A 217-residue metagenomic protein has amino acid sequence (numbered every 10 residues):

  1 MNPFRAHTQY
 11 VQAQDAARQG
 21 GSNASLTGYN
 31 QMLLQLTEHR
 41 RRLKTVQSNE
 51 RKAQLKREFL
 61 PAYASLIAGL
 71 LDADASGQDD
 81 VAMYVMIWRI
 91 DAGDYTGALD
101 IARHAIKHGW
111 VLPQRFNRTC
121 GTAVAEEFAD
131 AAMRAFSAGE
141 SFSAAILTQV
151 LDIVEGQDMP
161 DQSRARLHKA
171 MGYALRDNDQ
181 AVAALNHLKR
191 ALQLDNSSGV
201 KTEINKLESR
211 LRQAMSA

Functional and structural regions predicted by a protein language model:
M1-D79, D100-P160, R210-A217: N-terminal alpha-helical interaction modules that lie
L70, W88-R89, A132, H168 (+2 more regions): Residue at a conserved register position within TPR or TPR-like alpha-solenoid repeats
D74, D158-P160, D179, Q193 (+1 more regions): Short coil/turn linker motifs that delimit alpha-helical repeat modules in TPR/alpha-solenoid proteins
V81-A82, M86, C120-F128, H168 (+1 more regions): TPR repeat positional signature
Y84-V85, R89, R164, M171 (+1 more regions): Structural register within alpha-helical repeat arrays
Y95-W110, A181-N196: TPR/TPR-like (Sel1-like) alpha-helical repeat modules
A184-A217: Eukaryotic acidic, Ser/Thr-rich intrinsically disordered low-complexity regions
